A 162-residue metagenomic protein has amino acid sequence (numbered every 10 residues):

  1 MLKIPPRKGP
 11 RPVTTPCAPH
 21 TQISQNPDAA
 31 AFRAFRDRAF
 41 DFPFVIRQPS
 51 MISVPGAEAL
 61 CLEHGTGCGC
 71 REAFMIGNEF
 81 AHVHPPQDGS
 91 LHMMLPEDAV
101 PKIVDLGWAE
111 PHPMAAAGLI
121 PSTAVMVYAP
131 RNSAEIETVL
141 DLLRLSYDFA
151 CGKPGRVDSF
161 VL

Functional and structural regions predicted by a protein language model:
M1-L162: Charge-dense, helix-prone N-terminal extensions
